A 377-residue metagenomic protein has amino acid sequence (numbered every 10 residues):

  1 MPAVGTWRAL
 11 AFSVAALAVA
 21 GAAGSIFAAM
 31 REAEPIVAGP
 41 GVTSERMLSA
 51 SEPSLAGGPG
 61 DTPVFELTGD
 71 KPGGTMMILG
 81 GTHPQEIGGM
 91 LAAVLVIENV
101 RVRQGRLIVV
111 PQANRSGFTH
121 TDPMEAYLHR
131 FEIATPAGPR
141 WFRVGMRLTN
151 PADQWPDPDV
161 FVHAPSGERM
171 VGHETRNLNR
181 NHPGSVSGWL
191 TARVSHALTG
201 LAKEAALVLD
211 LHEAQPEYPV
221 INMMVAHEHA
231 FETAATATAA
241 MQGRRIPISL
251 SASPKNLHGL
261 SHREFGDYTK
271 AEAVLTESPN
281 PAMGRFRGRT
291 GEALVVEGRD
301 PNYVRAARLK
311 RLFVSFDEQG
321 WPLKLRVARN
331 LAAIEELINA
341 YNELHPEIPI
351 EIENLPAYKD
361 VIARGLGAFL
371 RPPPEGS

Functional and structural regions predicted by a protein language model:
M1-S51, G58-E66, N99, M124 (+4 more regions): C-terminal accessory segments enriched in acidic
G69-T75: Proline/glycine-enriched tight loop/beta-turn segments at coil->beta junctions that connect or precede beta-strands
T75-G81, V110, N181: Short glycine-rich or small-residue beta-strand-to-loop segments that form or flank ligand, phosphate, metal/Fe-S
T82, A113-N114, E213, S278-N280: Active-site metal-binding loops of divalent metal-dependent hydrolases
T82-H83, H182-S187, G320-L323: Second-shell loop/turn segments in exported
T82-L91: Di-metal (Zn2+ and/or Mg2+/Mn2+) metal-binding site signature of metallo-dependent hydrolases with the MBL/beta-CASP
I87-G88, R103-G243: Active-site/substrate-binding loop(s) of hydrolase catalytic cores
A92-G105: A short, Lys/Arg-enriched amphipathic alpha-helix followed by its capping loop at the start of a domain
